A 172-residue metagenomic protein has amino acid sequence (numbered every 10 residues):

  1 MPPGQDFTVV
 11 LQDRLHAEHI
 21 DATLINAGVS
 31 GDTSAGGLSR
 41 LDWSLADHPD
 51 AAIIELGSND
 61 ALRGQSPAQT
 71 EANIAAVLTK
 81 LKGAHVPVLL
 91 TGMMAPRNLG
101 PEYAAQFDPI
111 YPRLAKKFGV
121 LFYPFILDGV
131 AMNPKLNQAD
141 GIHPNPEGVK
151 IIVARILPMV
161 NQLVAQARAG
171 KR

Functional and structural regions predicted by a protein language model:
M1-D6: Glycine- and acidic-residue-enriched helix-capping/strand-helix junction motifs
V9-D13, A17-I20, G36-R172: Alpha-helical cap/lid subdomain in secreted, periplasmic, or secretory-pathway luminal O-acyl-processing enzymes
E18-T33: A short beta-strand-loop structural module common to alpha/beta enzyme folds
